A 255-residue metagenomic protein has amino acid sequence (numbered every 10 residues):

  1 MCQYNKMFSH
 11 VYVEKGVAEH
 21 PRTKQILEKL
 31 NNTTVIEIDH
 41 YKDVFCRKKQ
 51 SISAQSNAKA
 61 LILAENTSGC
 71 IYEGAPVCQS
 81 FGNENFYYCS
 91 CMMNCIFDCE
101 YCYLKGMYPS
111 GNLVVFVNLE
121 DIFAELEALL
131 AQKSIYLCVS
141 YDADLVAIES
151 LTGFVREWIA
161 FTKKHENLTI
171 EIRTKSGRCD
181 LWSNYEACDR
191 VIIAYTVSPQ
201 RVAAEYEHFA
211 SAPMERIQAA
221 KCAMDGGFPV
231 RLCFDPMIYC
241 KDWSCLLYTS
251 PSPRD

Functional and structural regions predicted by a protein language model:
M1-N85: Flexible, acidic/Gly-rich N-terminal and inter-domain linker regions that tether and position cofactor-handling modules
P21-K24, I148-L151, L181-Y185, E205-E207 (+1 more regions): A short acidic (Asp/Glu
I62-N85, E100-T196: Conserved Radical SAM active-site core
C89-C99: Cysteine-centered iron-sulfur cluster-binding motifs in ferredoxin-type domains/subunits of redox enzymes
I122, R216, L246-L247: Aromatic/hydrophobic pocket-lining residues that form the small-molecule binding cavity in soluble enzyme cores
V202, F209, M224-W243: Conserved strand-turn element in the central/C-terminal portion of the radical SAM core barrel that lines
A210-C222: Glycine-rich S-adenosyl-L-methionine
Y248-D255: Conserved small/polar residues in nucleotide/adenosyl-binding loops
